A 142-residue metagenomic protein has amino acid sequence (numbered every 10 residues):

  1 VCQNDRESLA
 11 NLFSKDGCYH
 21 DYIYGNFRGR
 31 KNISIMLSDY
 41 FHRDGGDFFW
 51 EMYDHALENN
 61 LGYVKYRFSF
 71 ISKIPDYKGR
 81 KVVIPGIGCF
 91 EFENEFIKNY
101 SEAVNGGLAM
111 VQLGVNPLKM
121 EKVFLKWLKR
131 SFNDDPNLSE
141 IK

Functional and structural regions predicted by a protein language model:
V1-D5: Short, aromatic-enriched amphipathic alpha-helices that serve as compact interaction elements
R6-L61: A solvent-exposed, acidic/Ser-Thr-rich amphipathic alpha-helical stretch
F41-K142: A beta-strand edge to alpha-helix "cap/lid" segment located at domain peripheries
